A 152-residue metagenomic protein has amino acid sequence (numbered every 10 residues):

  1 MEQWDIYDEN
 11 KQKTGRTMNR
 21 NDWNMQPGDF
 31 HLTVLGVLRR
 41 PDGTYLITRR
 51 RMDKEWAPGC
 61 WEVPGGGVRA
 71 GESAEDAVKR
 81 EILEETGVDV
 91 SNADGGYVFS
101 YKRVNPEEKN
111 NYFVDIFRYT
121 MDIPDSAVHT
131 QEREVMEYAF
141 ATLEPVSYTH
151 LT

Functional and structural regions predicted by a protein language model:
M1-L35: Acidic, metal-coordinating catalytic segment for phosphate/diphosphate chemistry, firing primarily on the Nudix
E2-W4, L32-V34, G43, D115 (+1 more regions): Change "...and in nucleic-acid phosphodiester-cleaving endonucleases..." to "...and in nucleic-acid processing enzymes
R20-V34, P41-R80, E84: Conserved Nudix-box catalytic region and its N-terminal flanking loop in Nudix hydrolases and closely related
L38, R118-T120, A139-T142: Short, well-ordered beta-strand micro-motif
M52, L83-D125: Active-site segment of metal-dependent pyrophosphate-handling enzymes, primarily the Nudix hydrolase catalytic core
P145-S147: A generic structural signal for short hydrophobic patches within well-formed alpha-helices
T149-T152: Conserved small/polar residues in nucleotide/adenosyl-binding loops
